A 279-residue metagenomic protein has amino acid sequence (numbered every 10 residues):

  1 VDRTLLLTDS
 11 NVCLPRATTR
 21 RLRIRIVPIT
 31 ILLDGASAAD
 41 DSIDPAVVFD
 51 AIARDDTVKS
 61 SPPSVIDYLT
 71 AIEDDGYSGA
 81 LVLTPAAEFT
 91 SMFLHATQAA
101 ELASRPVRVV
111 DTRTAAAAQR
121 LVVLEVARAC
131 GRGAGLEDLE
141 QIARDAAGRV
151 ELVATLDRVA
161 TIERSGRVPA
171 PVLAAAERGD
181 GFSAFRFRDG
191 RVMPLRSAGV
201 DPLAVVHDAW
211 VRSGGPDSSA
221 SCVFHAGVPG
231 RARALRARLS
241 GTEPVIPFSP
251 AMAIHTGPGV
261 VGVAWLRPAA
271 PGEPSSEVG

Functional and structural regions predicted by a protein language model:
R3, S10-G35, L94-R108, A115-G279: Mixed-charge interfacial surface used for oligomerization/domain docking and macromolecular partner engagement
R3-T4, Y77: Local beta-strand N-terminus motif with an aromatic residue
T4-T70: N-terminal glycine-rich anion-binding loop in soluble enzyme alpha/beta folds
T8, V82-A86, A264-L266: Short beta-strand segments
D41, Y77, G133-E137: Short, glycine- and charge-enriched coil/turn segments that flank and shape catalytic ligand pockets
I52-D55, D75, A146, V150: Alpha-helix boundary/capping residues
V58-P62, V82-F93, T112-A116, A129: Short gly/ser-rich anion-binding loops that grip negatively charged ligand groups
I66-F93, A100: N-terminal glycine-rich phosphate/adenylate-binding segment common to multiple enzyme folds
